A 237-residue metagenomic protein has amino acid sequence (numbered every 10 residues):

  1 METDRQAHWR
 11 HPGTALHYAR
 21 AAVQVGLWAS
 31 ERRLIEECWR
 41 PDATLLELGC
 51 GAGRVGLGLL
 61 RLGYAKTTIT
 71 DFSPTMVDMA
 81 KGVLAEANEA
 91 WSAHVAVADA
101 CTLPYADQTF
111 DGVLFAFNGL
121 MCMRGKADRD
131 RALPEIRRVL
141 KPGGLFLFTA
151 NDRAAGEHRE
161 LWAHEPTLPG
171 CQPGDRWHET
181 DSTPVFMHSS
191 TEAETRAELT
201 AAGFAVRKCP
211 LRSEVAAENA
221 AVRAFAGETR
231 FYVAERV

Functional and structural regions predicted by a protein language model:
M1-R40, G58, G227: Conserved class I S-adenosyl-L-methionine
D42-G51: Conserved class I S-adenosyl-L-methionine
A52-T102: Class I SAM-dependent methyltransferase SAM/SAH-binding core
C101-G112: A short acidic, Gly/Pro-enriched loop at the edge of an enzyme's catalytic core that lines a small-molecule cofactor
M123, E179-E192: Acceptor-substrate binding/catalytic loop of class I
D130-P142: A short glycine-rich, Lys/Arg-flanked "PGG" loop and its adjoining helix->strand segment in the class I
L145-Q172: Conserved class I S-adenosyl-L-methionine
F186-G203, C209: Short alpha-helix
